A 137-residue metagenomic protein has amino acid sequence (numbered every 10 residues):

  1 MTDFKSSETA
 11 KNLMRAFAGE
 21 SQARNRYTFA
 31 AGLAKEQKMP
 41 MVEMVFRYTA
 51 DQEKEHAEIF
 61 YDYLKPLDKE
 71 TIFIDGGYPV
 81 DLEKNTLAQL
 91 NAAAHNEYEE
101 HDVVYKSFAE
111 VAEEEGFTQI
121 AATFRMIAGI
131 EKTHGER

Functional and structural regions predicted by a protein language model:
M1-R137: Non-heme di-metal
